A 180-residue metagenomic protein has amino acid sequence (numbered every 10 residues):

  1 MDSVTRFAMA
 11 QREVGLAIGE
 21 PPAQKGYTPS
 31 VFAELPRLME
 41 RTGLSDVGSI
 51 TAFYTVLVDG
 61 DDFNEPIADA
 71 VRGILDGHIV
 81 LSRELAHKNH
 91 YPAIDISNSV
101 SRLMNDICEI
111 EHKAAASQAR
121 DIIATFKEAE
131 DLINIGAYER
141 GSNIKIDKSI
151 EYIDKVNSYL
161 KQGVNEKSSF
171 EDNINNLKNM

Functional and structural regions predicted by a protein language model:
M1-M180: P-loop NTPase catalytic core
